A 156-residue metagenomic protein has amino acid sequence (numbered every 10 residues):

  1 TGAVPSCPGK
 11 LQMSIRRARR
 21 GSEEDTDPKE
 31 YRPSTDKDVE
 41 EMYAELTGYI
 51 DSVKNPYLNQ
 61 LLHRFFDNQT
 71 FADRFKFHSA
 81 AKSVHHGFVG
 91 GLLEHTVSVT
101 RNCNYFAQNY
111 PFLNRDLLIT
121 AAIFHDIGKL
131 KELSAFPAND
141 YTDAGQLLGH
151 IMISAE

Functional and structural regions predicted by a protein language model:
T1: Short nucleic-acid-contacting surface segments enriched for D/E, G, S/T with interspersed K/R
P8-F77: Extended, charge-rich, solvent-exposed interface segments
Y49-K54, H86-G91, C103-L113: Short helix-to-loop capping/linker segments positioned immediately adjacent to catalytic or ligand/cofactor-binding
Y57-F66, V89, A144-L147, I151: Primarily single-stranded nucleic-acid-binding OB-fold modules
D73-E94, P137-Y141: Active-site flanking loop/helix segments enriched in acidic
A81-H85, N104, L118: A mid-sequence, solvent-exposed acidic-amphipathic segment
E94, Y105-E156: Divalent metal-dependent catalytic cores for phosphoryl transfer on phosphate-bearing substrates
